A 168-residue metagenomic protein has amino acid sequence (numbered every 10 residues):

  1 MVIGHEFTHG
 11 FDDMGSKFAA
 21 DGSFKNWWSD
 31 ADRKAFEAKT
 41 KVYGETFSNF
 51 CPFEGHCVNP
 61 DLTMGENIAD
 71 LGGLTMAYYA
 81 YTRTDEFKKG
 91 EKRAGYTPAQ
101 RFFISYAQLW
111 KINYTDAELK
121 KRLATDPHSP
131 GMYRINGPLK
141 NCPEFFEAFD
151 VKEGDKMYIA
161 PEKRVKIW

Functional and structural regions predicted by a protein language model:
M1-E6: Short alpha-helical catalytic segment bearing the HExxH-like zincin motif of zinc-dependent metalloproteases
F7-W168: Zinc-dependent metallohydrolase catalytic domains
